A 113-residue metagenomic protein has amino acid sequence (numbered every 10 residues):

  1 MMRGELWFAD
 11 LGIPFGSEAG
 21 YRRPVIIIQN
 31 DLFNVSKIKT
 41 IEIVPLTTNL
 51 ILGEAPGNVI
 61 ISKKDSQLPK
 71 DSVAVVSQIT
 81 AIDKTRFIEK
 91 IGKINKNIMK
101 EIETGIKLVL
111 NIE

Functional and structural regions predicted by a protein language model:
M1-E113: Conserved functional hotspots at enzyme active or ligand-binding sites that engage polyanionic ligands
